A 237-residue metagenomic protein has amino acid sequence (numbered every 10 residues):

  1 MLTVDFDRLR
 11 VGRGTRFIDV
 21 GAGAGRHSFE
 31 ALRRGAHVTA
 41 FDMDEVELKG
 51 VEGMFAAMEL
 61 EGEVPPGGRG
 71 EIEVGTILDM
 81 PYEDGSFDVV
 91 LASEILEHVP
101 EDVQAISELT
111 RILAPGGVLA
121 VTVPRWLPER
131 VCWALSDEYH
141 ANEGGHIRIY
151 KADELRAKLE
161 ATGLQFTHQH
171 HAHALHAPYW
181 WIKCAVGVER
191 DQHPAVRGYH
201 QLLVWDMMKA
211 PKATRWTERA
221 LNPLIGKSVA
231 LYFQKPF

Functional and structural regions predicted by a protein language model:
L2-V131, E154, L231-Q234: Conserved SAM-binding loop
V38, F166-T167: Hydrophobic anchor at the start of a short beta-strand that flanks the dinucleotide cofactor-binding loop
A56-E59, D137-H140, C184-V188: Short, hinge-like loop/turn segments at secondary-structure boundaries
E73, T167-H170: General small-molecule cofactor/ligand-binding pocket signal
P124-R148, R156-A157: Short, glycine-/aromatic-enriched active-site segment of Class I SAM-dependent methyltransferases
A134, H173-F237: A C-terminal cap/extension of S-adenosyl-L-methionine-dependent methyltransferases that defines the acceptor-substrate
I147-T162, Q169: Short alpha-helix
